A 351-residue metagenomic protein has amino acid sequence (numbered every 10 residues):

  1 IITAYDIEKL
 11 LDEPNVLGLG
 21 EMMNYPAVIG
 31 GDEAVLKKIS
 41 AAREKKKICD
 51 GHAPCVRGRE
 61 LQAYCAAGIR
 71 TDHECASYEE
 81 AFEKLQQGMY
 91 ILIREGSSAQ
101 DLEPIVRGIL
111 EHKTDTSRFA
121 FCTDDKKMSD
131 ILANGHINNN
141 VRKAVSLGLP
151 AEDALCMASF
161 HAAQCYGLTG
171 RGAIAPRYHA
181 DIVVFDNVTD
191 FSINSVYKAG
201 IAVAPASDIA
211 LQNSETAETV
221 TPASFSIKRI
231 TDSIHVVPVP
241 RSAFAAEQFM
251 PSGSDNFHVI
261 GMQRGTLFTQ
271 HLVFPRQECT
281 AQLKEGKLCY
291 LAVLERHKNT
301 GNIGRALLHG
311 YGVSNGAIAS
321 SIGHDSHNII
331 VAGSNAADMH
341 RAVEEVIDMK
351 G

Functional and structural regions predicted by a protein language model:
I2-G20, A27-I93, Q100-F121, L132-S146 (+2 more regions): Histidine/acidic residue-rich metal-binding segments in metalloenzymes
E21-M23, H52-P54, C75, Q87 (+8 more regions): Fold-independent oxyanion-binding glycine-rich loops and adjacent beta-strand/coil segments at enzyme active sites
N24, I69, M89, A163-G167 (+1 more regions): A broad detector of the eukaryotic-type serine/threonine protein kinase catalytic domain
F82, Q87-D125, A245-T266, G323-H324 (+1 more regions): Contiguous hydrophobic segments
K126-I131: A short glycine-threonine-serine/GTX helix/turn-capping micro-motif
L132-G148, E152-G351: Active-site microenvironment of metallo-dependent hydrolases
